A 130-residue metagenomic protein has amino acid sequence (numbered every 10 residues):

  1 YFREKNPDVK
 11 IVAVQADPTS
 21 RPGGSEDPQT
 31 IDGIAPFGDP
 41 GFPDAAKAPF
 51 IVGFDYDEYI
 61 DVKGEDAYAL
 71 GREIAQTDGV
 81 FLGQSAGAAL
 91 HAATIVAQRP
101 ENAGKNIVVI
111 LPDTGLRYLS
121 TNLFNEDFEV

Functional and structural regions predicted by a protein language model:
Y1-N6, A97: Surface-exposed amphipathic alpha-helices with a cationic face
E4-Q84, N122-V130: Active-site/ligand-binding loops adjacent to catalytic centers
A13-Q15, V108-P112: Short beta-strand segments
T19, G115-L116: Surface-exposed, flexible loop/turn segments at secondary-structure boundaries
A67, I74, L90-R99: A short, acidic, amphipathic alpha-helical segment used as a generic capping/interface helix at domain edges
S85, P112-D113: Short, loop-centered acidic/histidine patches that primarily coordinate divalent metals
S85-A93, Y118: Short glycine/serine/threonine-rich phosphate/pyrophosphate-binding segments that cradle anionic phosphate groups
T94-V109, S120-V130: Catalytic phosphate/nucleotide-handling subdomain of diverse soluble enzymes
